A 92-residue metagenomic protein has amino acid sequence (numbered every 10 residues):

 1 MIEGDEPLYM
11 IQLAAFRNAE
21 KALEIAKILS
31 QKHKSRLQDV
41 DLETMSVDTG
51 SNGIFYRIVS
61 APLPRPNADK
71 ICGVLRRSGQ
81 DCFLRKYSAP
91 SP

Functional and structural regions predicted by a protein language model:
I2-E6, N18-P92: Extracytoplasmic
P7-L13: Short glycine-/aliphatic-rich beta-strand segments at the starts of folded cytosolic domains
